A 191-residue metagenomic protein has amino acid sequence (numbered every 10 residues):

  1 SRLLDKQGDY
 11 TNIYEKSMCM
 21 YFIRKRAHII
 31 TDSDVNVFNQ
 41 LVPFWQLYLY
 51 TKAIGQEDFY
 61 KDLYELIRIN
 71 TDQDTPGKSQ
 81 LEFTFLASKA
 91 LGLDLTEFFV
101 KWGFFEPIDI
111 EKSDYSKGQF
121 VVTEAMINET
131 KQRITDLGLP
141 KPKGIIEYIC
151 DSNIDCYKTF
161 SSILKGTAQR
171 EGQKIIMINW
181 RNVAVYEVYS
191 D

Functional and structural regions predicted by a protein language model:
L3-E111: Active-site-proximal alpha-helical
T75-D191: Beta/coil-rich, acidic/histidine-enriched accessory regions frequently appended to metallopeptidases
